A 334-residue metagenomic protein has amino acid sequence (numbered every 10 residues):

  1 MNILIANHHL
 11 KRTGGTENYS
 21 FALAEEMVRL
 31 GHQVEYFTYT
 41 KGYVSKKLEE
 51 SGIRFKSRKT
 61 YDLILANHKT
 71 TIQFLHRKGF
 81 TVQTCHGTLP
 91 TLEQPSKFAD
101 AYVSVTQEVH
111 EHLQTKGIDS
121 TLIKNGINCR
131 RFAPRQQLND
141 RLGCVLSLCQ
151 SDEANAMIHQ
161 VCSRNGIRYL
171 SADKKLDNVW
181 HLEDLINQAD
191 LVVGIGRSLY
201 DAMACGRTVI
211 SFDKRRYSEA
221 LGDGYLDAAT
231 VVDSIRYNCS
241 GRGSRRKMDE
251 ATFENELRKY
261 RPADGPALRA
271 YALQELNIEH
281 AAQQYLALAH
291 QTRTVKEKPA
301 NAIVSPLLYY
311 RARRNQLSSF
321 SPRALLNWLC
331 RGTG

Functional and structural regions predicted by a protein language model:
N7-Y19, E153: A short, glycine/small-residue-rich beta-strand->loop->alpha-helix junction that serves as a flexible
G15, S240-Y309: A charged, aromatic-enriched C-terminal amphipathic alpha-helix characteristic of glycosyltransferases across folds
T16-M27, V44, Y285: Short amphipathic alpha-helix
L63-K69, L75-P90, A101-V103, F212: Active-site proximal beta-strand in glycosyltransferases
L92-P95, E111-T115, G126-R141, W180-H181: Acidic anion/phosphate-binding donor-loop and adjacent secondary structure in glycosyltransferase catalytic cores
E93, A99-D119, D152: A short, active-site helix/loop in glycosyltransferases that binds the activated sugar's phosphate group
V103, I118, L122-C129, Q136-E153: Conserved donor-binding/catalytic core segment of Leloir-type glycosyltransferases
Y200-A263, Y271: Catalytic binding pocket for nucleotide-activated donors in carbohydrate/polymer assembly enzymes
